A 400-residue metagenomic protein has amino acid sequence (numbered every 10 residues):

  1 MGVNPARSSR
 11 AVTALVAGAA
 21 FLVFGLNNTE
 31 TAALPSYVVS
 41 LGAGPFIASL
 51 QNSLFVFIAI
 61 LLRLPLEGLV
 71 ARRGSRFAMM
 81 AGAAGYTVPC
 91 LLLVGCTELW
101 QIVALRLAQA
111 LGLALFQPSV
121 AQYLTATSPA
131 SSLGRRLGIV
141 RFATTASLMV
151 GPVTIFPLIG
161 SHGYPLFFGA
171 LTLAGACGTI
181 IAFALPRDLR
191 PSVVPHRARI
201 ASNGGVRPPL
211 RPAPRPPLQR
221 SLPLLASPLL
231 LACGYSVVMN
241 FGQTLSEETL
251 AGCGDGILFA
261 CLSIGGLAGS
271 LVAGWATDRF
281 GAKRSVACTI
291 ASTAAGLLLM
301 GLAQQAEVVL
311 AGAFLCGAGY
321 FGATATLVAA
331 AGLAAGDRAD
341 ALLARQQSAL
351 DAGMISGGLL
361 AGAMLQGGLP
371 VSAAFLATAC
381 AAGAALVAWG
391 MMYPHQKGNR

Functional and structural regions predicted by a protein language model:
R10-Q51, V56, S236-L245: Helix-loop boundary and gating motifs at the non-cytosolic
T31-A32, S221-L258: Extracytoplasmic gate region of multi-pass secondary transporters
V56-L64, L148-M149, S263-L267, L271 (+1 more regions): Residue-level signature of mid-helix packing/kink "hotspots" within the transmembrane helices of 12-pass Major
L62-G74, G269-G281: Helix-to-loop junctions at the C-terminal end of transmembrane segments in multipass secondary transporters
G74, G95-T97, G281, A303-Q304: Helix-breaking motifs and short loop linkers at transmembrane-helix boundaries and internal kinks in secondary membrane
A78-L91, R284-L298: Structural signature of the two symmetry-related core transmembrane helices
L107-T144: Cytoplasmic helix-loop-helix junction between adjacent transmembrane helices in 12-TM secondary transporters
L173-R197, A388-Y393: C-terminal membrane-cytosol helix-exit motif in multi-pass small-molecule transporters
